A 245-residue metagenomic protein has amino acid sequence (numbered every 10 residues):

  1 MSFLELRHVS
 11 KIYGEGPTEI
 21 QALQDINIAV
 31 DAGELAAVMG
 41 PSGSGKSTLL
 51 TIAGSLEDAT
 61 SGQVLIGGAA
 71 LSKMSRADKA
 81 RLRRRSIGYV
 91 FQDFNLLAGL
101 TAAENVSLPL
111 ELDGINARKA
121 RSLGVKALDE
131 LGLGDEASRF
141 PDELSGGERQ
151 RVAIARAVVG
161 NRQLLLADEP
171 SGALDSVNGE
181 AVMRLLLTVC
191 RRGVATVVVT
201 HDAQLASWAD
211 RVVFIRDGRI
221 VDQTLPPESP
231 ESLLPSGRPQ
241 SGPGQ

Functional and structural regions predicted by a protein language model:
M1-I12, Q223-Q245: ABC-family P-loop ATPase nucleotide-binding domain
S2-R211, I215: ABC family nucleotide-binding domain
M183, L205, V221, P227-P230: Flexible, glycine-rich phosphate/dinucleotide-binding loops and adjacent beta-alpha linkers at cofactor/substrate
V212-L225: H-loop (His-switch) and adjacent beta-strand-loop-beta switch element of ABC-type ATPase nucleotide-binding domains
